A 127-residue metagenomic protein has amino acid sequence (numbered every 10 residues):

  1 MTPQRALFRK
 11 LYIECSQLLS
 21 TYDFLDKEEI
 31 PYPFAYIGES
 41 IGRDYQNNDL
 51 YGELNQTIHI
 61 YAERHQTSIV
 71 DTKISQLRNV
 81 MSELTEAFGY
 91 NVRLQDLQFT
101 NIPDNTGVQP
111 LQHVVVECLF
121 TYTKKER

Functional and structural regions predicted by a protein language model:
M1-Y22, E39-R127: Charged, amphipathic alpha-helical segments and their flanking helix caps
D26-I30, V108: A short beta-turn/loop motif at secondary-structure boundaries
P31-I41: A short, hydrophobic beta-strand-centered structural micro-motif
